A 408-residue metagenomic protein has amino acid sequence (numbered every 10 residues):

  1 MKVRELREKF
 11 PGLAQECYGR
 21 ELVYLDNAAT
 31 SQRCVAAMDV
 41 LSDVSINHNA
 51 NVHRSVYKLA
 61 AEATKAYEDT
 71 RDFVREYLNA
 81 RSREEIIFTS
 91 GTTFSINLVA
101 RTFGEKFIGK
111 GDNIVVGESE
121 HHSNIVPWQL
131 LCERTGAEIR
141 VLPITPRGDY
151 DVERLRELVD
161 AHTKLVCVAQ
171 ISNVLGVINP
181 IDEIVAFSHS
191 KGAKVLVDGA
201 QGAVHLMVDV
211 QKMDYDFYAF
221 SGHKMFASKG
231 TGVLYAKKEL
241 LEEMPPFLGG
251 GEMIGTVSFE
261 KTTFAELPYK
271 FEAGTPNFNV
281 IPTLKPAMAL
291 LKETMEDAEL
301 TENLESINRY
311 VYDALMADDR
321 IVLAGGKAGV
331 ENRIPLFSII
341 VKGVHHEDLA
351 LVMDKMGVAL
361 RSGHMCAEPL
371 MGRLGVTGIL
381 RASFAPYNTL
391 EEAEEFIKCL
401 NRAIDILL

Functional and structural regions predicted by a protein language model:
M1-L408: Pyridoxal 5′-phosphate
